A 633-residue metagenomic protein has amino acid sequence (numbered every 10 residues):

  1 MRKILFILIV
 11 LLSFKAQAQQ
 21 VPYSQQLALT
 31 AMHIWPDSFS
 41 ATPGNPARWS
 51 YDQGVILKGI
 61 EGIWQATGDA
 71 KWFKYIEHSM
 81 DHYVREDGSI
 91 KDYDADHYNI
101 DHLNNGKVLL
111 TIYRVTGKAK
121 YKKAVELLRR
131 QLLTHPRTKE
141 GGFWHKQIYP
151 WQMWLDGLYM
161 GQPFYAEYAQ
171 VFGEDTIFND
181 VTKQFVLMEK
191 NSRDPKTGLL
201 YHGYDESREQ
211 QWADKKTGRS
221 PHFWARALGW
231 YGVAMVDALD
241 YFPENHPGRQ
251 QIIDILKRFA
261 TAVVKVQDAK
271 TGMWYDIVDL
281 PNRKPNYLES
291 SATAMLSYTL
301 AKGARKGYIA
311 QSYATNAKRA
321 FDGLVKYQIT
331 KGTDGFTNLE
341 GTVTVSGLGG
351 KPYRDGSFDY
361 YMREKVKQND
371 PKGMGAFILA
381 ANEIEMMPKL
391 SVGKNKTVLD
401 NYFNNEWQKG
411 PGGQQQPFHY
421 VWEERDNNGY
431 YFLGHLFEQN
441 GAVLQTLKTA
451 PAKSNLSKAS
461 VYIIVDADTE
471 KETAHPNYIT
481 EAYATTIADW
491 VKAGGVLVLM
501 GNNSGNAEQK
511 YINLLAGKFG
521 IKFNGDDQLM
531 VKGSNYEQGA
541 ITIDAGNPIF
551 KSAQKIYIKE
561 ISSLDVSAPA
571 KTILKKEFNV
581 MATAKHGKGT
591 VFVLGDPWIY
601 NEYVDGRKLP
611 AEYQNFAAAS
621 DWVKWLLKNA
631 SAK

Functional and structural regions predicted by a protein language model:
M1-Q19: Bacterial Sec-dependent N-terminal signal peptides
I7, V21-G54, A66-I76, H82-V108 (+6 more regions): CBM-like carbohydrate-recognition segments
Q20-S40, K74-D92, K123-G142, D175-Y204 (+3 more regions): Long, well-ordered core segments of solenoidal/helical folds
P36-S38, V84-K91, K139-Q147, S207-P221 (+2 more regions): Acidic/His metal-coordination segments adjacent to aromatic residues that form catalytic metal sites in metalloenzymes
S40-N104, V108, T116, Q408 (+3 more regions): N-terminal carbohydrate-binding/catalytic regions of secreted carbohydrate-active enzymes
T67, T116, Y168-N179, A238-Q250 (+1 more regions): Inter-helical turn/loop segments and adjacent helix faces that build the functional surface of alpha-helical bundle
G232-P281, P285: Oxyanion-binding "anion nests"
K389-K633: Short, surface-exposed patches at the edges or C-terminal ends of soluble domains, predominantly
